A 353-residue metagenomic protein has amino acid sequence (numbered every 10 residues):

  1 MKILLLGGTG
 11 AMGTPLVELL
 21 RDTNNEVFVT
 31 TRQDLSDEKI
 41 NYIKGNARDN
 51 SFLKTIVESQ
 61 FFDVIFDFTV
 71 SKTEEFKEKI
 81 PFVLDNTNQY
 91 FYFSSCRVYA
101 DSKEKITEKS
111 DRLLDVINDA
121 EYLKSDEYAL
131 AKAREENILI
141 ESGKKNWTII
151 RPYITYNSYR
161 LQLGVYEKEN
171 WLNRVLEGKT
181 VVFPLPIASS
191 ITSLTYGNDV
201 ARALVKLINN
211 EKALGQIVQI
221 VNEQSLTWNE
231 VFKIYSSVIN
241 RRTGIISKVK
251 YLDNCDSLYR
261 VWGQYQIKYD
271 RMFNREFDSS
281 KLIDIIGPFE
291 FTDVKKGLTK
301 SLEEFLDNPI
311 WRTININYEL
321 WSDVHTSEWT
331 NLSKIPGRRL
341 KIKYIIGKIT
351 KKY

Functional and structural regions predicted by a protein language model:
I3-T23: N-terminal Rossmann NAD(P)H-binding glycine-rich loop of SDR-like oxidoreductase domains
L6, N157, P184-S190, V218-S225 (+4 more regions): Glycine-rich Rossmann NAD(P)(H)-binding loop
L35-S36, N41-Y92, V98-A100: NAD(P)H-binding glycine-rich loop region in Rossmannoid oxidoreductase-like domains and their noncatalytic homologs
I80-R134, E141-S142, T148: Conserved Rossmann-fold NAD(P)-dependent oxidoreductase catalytic core, especially the SDR/UDP-sugar
E136-L161: Conserved beta-loop-beta element that borders a ligand/cofactor-binding pocket
N173-T195: A conserved pocket-lining segment of Rossmann-fold NAD(P)-dependent short-chain dehydrogenase/reductase
K206-I267, K300, T313-I316, S327-K343 (+1 more regions): Mid/C-terminal beta-alpha module of Rossmann-like enzyme folds, strongest in SDR-family dehydrogenases/epimerases
K268-Y353: C-terminal amphipathic/interface module of NAD(P)-dependent oxidoreductases and related NAD-binding regulators
